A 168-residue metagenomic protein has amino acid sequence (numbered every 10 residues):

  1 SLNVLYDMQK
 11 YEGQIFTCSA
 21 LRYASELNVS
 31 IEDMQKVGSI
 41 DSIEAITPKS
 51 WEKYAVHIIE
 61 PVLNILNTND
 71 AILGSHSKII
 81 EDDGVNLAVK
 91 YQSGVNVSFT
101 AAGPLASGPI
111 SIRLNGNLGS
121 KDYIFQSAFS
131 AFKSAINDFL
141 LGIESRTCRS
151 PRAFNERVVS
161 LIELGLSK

Functional and structural regions predicted by a protein language model:
S1-S19: Beta-strand-loop-alpha-helix segment that lines the small-molecule cofactor/substrate pocket of alpha/beta enzymes
Q9-Y11, E32-K36, E60-V62: Short, hinge-like loop/turn segments at secondary-structure boundaries
F16, S30-E32, E44-K49: Short beta-strand and adjoining strand-loop segment in the mid-core of the Rossmann-like NAD(P)-dependent dehydrogenase
L21-Y23: Short "lid" loop at the C-terminus of a central beta-strand within the Rossmann-like core of SAM-dependent
S25-I40: Rossmann-like NAD(P)H-binding beta-loop-alpha module
V29, H57-P61, D138, L164: Alpha-helical elements of Rossmann-like donor-binding domains used by nucleotide-donor carbohydrate transfer enzymes
D41-S107, A153-S160: Rossmann-like dinucleotide-binding domain that binds NAD(P)(H)
A106-K168: C-terminal glycine/acidic-rich active-site capping loop/insertion
